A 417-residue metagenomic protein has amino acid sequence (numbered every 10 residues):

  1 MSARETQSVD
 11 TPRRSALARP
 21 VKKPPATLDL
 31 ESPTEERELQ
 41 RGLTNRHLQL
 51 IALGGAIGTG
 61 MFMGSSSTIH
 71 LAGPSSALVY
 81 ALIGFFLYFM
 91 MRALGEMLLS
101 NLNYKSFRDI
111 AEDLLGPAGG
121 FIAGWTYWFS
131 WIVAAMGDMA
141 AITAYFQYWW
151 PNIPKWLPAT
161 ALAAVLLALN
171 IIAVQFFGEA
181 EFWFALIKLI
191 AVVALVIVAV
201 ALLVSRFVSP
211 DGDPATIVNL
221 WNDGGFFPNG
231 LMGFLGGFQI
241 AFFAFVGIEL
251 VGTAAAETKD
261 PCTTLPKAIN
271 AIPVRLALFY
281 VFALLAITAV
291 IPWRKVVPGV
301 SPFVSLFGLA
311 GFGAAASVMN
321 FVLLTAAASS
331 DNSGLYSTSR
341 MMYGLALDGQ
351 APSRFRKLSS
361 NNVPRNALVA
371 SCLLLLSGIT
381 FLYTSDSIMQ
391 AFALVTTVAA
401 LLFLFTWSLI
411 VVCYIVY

Functional and structural regions predicted by a protein language model:
M1-S66, H70-S75, Y88, R92 (+1 more regions): Membrane-interface "cap" regions at the ends of multi-pass membrane proteins
D10, R108-D113, M139-A159, A191-A194 (+4 more regions): Helix-loop-helix connectors at the membrane interface of multi-pass transporters/channels
P33-L39, S76-A77, P154, L186-F321: Helix-loop-helix junctions that connect adjacent transmembrane segments in multi-pass membrane transporters
Q40, M61-P158, I272-R275, V281: Extracellular loop-to-transmembrane helix junctions
Y80-I83, W149-F176, V192-V196, V208-I217 (+1 more regions): Transmembrane alpha-helical segments of multi-pass small-molecule transport proteins
D109-E112, G116, Y148, W221 (+3 more regions): TM-loop-TM module centered on a large, flexible mid-protein loop between adjacent transmembrane helices in multi-pass
A144-Y148, A164-I190, E257, S385-A391: Membrane-water interface regions at transmembrane-helix termini and the short interhelical loops of multi-pass membrane
A191-V198, M342, T396-Y417: Hydrophobic alpha-helical segments of multi-pass membrane transport proteins
